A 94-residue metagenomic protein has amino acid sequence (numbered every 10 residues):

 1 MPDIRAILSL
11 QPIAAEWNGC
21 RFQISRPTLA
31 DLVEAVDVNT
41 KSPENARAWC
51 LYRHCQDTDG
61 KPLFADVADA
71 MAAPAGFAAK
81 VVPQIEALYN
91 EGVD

Functional and structural regions predicted by a protein language model:
M1-Q11: Extended acidic low-complexity intrinsically disordered regions
L8-L10, W17-D94: Short, surface-exposed, charged amphipathic helix/loop patches that serve as local interaction elements
